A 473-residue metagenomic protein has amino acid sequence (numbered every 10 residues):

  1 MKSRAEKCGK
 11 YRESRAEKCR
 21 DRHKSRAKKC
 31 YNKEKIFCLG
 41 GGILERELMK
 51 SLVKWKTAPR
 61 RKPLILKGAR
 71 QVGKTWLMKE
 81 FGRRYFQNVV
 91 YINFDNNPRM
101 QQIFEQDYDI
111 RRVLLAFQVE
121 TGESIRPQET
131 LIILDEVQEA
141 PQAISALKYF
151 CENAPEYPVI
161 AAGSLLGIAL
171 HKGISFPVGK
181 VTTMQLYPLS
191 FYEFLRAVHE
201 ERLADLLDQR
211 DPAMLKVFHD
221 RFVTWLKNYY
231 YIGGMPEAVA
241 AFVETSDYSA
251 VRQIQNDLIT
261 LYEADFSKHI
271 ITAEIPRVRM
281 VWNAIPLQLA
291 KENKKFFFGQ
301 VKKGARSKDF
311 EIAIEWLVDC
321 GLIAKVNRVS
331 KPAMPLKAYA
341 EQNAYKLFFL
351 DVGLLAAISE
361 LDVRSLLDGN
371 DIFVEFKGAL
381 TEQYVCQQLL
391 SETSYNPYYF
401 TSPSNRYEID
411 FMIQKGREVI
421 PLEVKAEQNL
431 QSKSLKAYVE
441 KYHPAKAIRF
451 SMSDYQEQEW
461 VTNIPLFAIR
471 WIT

Functional and structural regions predicted by a protein language model:
E45-P59: Pre-Walker A adenine-sensing motif
K74: Conserved lysine of the Walker
L77, F81: Hydrophobic positions on the alpha1 helix immediately C-terminal to the Walker A/P-loop
N96-Q128: Short glycine-rich substrate-engagement loop in P-loop NTPases that contacts/grips substrate
I133, P158-S164, Q185: Structural recognition of the conserved hydrophobic beta-strand(s) that form the central parallel beta-sheet of P-loop
H171-A290: Interdomain motor-coupling "hinge/lid" segment immediately C-terminal to the ATP-binding subdomain of NTP-driven enzymes
A240-E408, M412-I413: Accessory nucleic acid-recognition modules appended to NTPase machines
V385, L389, I409-Q428, A447: Conserved catalytic cores of phosphodiester-cleaving nucleases, focusing on short active-site segments
